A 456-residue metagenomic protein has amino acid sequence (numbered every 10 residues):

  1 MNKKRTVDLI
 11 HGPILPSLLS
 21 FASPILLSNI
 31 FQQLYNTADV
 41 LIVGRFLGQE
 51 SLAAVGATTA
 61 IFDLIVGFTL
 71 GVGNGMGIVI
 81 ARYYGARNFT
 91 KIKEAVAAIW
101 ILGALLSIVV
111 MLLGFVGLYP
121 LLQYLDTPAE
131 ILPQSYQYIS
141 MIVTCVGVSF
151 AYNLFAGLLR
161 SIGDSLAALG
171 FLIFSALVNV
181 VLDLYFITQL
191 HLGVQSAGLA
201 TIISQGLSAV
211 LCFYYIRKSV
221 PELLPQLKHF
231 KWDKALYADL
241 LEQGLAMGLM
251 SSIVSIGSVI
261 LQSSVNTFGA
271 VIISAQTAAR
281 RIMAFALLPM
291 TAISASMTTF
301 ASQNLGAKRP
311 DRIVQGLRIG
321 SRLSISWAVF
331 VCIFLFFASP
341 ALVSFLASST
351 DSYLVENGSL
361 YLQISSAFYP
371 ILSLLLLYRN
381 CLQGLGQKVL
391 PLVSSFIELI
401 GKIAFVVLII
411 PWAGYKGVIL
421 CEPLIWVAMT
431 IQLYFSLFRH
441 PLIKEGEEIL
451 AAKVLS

Functional and structural regions predicted by a protein language model:
M1-A22, I80-C145, H191-L245, A301-F368 (+1 more regions): Short alpha-helical transmembrane segments in multi-pass integral membrane proteins
H11, L15-L34, A38, I61-F68 (+7 more regions): Residue-level signal for short hydrophobic patches within transmembrane helices of multi-pass membrane transporters
S20-D39, M141, Y152, S175 (+4 more regions): Transmembrane helical elements of multi-pass membrane transporters/channels
I25, N29, L41, I78 (+15 more regions): Transmembrane alpha-helix boundary and packing residues in multipass membrane permease domains and related
I30, L34-A53, L122-A129, Y185-L192 (+4 more regions): Helix-terminus/linker motif at the lipid-water interface of multi-pass membrane proteins
V43-D63, A129-Q134, V194-Q195, L236-Q243 (+5 more regions): Interfacial/gating helices of multi-pass transporter permease domains
L52-L112, S149-A168, Q262, Q276-S339 (+2 more regions): Small-residue-rich hydrophobic transmembrane alpha-helices
G73, M141-R160, A168-A176, A197-C212 (+4 more regions): Short runs within selected transmembrane alpha-helices of multi-pass transporters and secretion channels
